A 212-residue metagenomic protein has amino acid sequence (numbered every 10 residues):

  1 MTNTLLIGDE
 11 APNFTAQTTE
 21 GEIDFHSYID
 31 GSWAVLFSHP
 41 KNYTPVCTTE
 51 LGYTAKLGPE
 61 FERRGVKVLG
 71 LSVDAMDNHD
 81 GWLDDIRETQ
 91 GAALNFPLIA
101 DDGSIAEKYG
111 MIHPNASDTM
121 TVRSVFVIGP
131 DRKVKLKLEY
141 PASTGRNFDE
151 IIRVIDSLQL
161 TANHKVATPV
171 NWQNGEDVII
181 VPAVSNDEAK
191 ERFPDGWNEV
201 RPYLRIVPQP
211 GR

Functional and structural regions predicted by a protein language model:
M1-R212: Chalcogenol-based redox active-site neighborhoods
